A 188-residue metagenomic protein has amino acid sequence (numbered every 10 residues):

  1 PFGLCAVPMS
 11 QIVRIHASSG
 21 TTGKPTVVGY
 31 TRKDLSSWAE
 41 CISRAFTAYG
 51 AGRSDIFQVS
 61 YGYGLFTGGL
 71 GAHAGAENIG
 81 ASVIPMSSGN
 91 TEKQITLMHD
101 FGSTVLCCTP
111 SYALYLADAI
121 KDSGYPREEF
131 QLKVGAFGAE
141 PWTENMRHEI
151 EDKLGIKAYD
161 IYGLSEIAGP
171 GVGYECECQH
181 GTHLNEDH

Functional and structural regions predicted by a protein language model:
P1-A17, T22-E40, R44-A48, G52-S54: Nucleotide 5′-phosphate-binding alpha/beta core
L4-M9, Y30-R32, R53, L65-G68 (+3 more regions): Generic structural "secondary-structure junction" signal
C5, T22-P25, G64, S165 (+1 more regions): Gly/Ser/Thr-rich beta-alpha loop segments that engage phosphate groups in nucleotides
H16-S19, Q58-S60, G64, Y159 (+1 more regions): Short glycine- and Lys/Arg-enriched binding-loop motifs that mark or flank ligand-binding interfaces
V28-A45, I56-Y115: AMP-binding/adenylate-forming
F46-A51, G75, P126-R127: Glycine-rich helix-loop-beta junction characteristic of Rossmann-like nucleotide cofactor-binding loops
I79-H188: Active-site glycine/GP-rich loop and adjacent strand/helix microenvironment that borders small-molecule binding pockets
